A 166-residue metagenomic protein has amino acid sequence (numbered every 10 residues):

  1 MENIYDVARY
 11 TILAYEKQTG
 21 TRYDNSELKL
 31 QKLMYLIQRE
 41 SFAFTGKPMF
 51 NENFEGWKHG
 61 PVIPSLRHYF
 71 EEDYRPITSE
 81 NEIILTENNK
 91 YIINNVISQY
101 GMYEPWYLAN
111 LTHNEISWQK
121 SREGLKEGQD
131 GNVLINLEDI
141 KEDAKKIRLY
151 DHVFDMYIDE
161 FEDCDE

Functional and structural regions predicted by a protein language model:
M1-E166: Domain-edge interaction signal
